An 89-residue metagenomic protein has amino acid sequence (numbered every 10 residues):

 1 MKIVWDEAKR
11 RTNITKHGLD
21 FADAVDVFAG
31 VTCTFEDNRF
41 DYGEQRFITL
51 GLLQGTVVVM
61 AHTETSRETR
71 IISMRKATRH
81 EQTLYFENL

Functional and structural regions predicted by a protein language model:
M1-L89: Ribonuclease/tRNase effector modules and their secretory precursors
